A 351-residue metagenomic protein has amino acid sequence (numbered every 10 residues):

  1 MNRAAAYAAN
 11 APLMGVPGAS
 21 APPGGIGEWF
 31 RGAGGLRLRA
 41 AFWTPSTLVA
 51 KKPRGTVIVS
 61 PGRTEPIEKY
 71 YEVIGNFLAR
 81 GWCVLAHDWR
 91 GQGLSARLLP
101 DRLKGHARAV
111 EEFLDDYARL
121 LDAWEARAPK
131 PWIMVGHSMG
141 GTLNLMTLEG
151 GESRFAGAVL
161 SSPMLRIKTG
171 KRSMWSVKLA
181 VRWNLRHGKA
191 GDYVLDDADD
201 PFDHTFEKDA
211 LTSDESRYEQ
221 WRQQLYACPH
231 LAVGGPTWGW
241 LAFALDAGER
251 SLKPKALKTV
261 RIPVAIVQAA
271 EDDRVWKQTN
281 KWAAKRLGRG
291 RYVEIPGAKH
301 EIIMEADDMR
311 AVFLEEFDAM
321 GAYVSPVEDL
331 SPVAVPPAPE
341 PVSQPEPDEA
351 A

Functional and structural regions predicted by a protein language model:
M1-G32, L36-S46, A350-A351: An N-terminal hydrophobic leader/cap segment in hydrolases
I67, I74-P100: Conserved alpha/beta-hydrolase
G105-E125: Alpha/beta-hydrolase active-site loop
N144-H230: Alpha/beta-hydrolase-fold enzymes
V260, I266-Q268: Short beta-strand/loop motif that positions the catalytic acidic residue of the alpha/beta-hydrolase fold
I262, W276-K285: Short alpha-helix in the alpha/beta-hydrolase fold that links the catalytic acid
E271-V275: Acidic catalytic loop of the alpha/beta-hydrolase fold
R291, P296-A351: Catalytic active-site module of serine/aspartate enzymes centered on a nucleophile-bearing elbow/loop
